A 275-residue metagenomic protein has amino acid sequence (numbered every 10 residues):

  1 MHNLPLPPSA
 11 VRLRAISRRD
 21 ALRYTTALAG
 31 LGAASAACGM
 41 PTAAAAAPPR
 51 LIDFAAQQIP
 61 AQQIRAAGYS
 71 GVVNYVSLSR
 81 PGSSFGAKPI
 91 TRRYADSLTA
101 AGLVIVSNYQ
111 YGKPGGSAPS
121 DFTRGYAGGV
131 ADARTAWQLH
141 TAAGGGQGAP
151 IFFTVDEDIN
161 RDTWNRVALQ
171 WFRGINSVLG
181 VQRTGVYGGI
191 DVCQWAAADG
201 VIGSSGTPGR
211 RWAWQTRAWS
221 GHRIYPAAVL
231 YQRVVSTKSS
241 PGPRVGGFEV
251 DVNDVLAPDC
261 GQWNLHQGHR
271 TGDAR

Functional and structural regions predicted by a protein language model:
M1-I16, A27, A33: N-terminal secretory signal peptides
I16, G32-A47: C-terminal region of N-terminal signal peptides and the immediate post-cleavage residues of exported proteins
R23-A27, L31, A44-G71: N-terminal module-boundary/linker segments of secreted carbohydrate-active enzymes
P48-Q57, A61-I64, C193, A198-R275: Functionally critical loop-and-helix segments that line ligand-binding/catalytic clefts of soluble enzyme domains
R50, A56-I59, N74-D158: Substrate-binding cleft of extracellular glycoside hydrolase catalytic domains
E157-L179: Active-site cleft segment of glycoside hydrolase catalytic domains centered on the general acid/base Glu
V181-W195: Aromatic-lined carbohydrate-recognition surfaces of secreted/lumenal glycan-active proteins
